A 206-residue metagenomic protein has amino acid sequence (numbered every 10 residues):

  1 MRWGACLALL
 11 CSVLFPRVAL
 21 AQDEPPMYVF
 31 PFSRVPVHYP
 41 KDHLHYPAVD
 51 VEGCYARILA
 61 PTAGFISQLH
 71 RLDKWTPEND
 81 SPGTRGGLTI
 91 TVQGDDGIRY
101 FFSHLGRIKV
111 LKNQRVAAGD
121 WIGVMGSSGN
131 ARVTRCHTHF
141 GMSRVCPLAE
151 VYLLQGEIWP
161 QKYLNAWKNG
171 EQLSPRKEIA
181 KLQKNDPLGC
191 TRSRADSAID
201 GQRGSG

Functional and structural regions predicted by a protein language model:
M1-G4: Positively charged n-region of N-terminal signal peptides that target proteins for export
C11, F15-T89, D95, A118 (+3 more regions): Surface-exposed, glycine-biased beta-strand/turn segments
S81-G87, R135-L148: Short, compositionally biased
T84-L111: Active-site region of chymotrypsin-like
N130-V133: A flexible loop/linker signature enriched in serine peptidases of the S9 family
G141-E171: Short peripheral tails and domain-boundary helices/loops at the edges of structured domains
